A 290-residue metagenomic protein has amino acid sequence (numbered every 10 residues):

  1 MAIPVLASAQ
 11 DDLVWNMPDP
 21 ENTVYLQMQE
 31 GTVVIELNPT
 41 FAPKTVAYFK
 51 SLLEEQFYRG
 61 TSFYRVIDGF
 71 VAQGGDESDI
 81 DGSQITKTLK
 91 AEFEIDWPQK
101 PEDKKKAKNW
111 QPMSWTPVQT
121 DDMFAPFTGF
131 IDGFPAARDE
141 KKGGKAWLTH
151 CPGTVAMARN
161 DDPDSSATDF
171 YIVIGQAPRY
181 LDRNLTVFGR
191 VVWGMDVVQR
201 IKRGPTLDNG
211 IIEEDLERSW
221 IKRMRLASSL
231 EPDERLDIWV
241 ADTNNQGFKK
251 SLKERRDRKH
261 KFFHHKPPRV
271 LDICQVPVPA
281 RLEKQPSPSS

Functional and structural regions predicted by a protein language model:
A2-P4: N-terminal signal peptide c-region/cleavage motif recognized by signal peptidases
L6-S290: Cyclophilin-like peptidyl-prolyl cis-trans isomerases
